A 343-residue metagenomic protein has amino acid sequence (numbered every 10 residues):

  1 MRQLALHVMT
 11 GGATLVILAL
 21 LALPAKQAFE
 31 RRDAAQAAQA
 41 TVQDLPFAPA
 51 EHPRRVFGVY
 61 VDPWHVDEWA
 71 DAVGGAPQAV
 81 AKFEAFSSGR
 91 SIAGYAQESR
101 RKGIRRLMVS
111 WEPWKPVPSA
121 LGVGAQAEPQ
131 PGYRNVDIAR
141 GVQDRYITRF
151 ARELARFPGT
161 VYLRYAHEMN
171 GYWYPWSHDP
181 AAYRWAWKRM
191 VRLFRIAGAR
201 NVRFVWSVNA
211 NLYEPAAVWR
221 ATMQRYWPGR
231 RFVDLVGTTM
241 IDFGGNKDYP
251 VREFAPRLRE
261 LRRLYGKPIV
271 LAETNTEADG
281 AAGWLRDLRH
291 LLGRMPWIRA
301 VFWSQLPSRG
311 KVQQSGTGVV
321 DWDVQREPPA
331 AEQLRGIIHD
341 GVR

Functional and structural regions predicted by a protein language model:
M1-T14, I147: N-terminal Sec-pathway targeting helices
L23-G89: Boundary/entry segment of secreted carbohydrate-active catalytic domains
D44-P63, A272-R343: Substrate-binding cleft of secreted/luminal carbohydrate-active enzymes
V61-W69, R90-E98, R145-F150, A210-P228 (+2 more regions): Alpha-helical scaffolding within the catalytic cores of extracellular/periplasmic polymer-degrading hydrolases
A76-E84, M223-D248, S304-L306: Aromatic- and acid-rich polysaccharide-binding/catalytic face of secreted or lumenal carbohydrate-active enzymes
I92-W206, W303-S304, D321-H339: Substrate-binding cleft of extracellular glycoside hydrolase catalytic domains
Y95-E112, T238-G280: Glycoside hydrolase catalytic-domain groove-lining segments
F194-R220, G266-D279, A300-W303: Aromatic-lined carbohydrate-recognition surfaces of secreted/lumenal glycan-active proteins
